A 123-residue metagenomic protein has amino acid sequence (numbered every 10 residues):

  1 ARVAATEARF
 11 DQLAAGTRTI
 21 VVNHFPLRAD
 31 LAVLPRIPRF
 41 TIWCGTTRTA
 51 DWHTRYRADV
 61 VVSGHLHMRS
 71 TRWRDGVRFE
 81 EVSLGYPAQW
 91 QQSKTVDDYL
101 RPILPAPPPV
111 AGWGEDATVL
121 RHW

Functional and structural regions predicted by a protein language model:
A1-I20, F25-R36, G114-R121: Active-site-proximal loop/helix segment associated with metal-binding centers of metalloenzymes
I20, V60-V61: Hydrophobic "anchor" residues on beta-strands that sit immediately upstream of conserved functional sites
V21-H24, H65, F79: Divalent metal-coordination and catalytic microenvironments
V33, F40-I42, T46-D59, H67-W123: Binuclear metal-dependent phosphoesterase catalytic core
